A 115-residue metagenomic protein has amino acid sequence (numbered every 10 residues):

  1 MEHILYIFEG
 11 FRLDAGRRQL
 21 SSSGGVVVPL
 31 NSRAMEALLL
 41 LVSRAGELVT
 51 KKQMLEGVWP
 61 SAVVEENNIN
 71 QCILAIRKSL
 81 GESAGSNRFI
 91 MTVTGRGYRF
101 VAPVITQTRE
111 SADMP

Functional and structural regions predicted by a protein language model:
M1-P115: Cytosolic linker/terminal segments flanking nucleotidyl-cyclase catalytic modules
